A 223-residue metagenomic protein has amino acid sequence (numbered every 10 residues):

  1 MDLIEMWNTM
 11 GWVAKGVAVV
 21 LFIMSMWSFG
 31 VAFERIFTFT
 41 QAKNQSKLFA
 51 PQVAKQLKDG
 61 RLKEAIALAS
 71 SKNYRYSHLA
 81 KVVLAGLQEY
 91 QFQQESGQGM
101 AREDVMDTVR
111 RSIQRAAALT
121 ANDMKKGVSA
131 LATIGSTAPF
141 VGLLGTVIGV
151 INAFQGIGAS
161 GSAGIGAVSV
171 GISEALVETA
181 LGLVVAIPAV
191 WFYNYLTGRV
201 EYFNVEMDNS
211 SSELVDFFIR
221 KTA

Functional and structural regions predicted by a protein language model:
M1-Q52: Hydrophobic membrane-targeting segments
I4-A14, Q114-G135, G166-V177: Alpha-helical membrane-interface segments at transmembrane helix boundaries
G16, F22, K125-G156, S173-Y195: Bilayer-spanning, highly hydrophobic alpha-helical transmembrane segments
G30-T40, V184-R199: Alpha-helical transmembrane segments of multi-pass membrane proteins
N44-A138, N152-S162, W191-A223: Predominantly long cytosolic amphipathic alpha-helical stalk/bundle segments
A167-S173, L183, M207-D216: Short, conserved aromatic-histidine micro-motifs
